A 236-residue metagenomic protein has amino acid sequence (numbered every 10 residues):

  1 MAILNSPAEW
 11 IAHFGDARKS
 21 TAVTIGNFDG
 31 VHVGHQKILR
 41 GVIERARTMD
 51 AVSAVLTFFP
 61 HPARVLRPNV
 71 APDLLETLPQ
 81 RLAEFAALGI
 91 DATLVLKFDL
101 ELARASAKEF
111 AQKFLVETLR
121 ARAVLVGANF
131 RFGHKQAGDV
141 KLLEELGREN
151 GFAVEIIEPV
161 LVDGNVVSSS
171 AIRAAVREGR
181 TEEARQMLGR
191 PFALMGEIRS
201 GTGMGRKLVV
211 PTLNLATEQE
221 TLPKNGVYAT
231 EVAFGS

Functional and structural regions predicted by a protein language model:
M1-A22: Positively charged, low-complexity intrinsically disordered leader regions
E9-H13, L100-A103, L161-N165: A short acidic, often aromatic-flanked loop/helix-cap motif at beta-alpha or helix-coil junctions that lines enzyme
D16-T24, V33-D91: Active-site rim/loop-helix segments in enzyme catalytic domains that contact anionic ligands
F58, F98, P159: Cofactor-binding loop segments of dinucleotide-utilizing enzymes, especially the Rossmann-like FAD- and NAD(P)+-binding
R64-A128, F132-N150: N-terminal Rossmann-like or analogous alpha/beta NTP/dinucleotide-binding catalytic cores that position adenine
Q112, V116-S236: Active-site cores that bind ATP or allylic diphosphates and position pyrophosphate for catalysis
